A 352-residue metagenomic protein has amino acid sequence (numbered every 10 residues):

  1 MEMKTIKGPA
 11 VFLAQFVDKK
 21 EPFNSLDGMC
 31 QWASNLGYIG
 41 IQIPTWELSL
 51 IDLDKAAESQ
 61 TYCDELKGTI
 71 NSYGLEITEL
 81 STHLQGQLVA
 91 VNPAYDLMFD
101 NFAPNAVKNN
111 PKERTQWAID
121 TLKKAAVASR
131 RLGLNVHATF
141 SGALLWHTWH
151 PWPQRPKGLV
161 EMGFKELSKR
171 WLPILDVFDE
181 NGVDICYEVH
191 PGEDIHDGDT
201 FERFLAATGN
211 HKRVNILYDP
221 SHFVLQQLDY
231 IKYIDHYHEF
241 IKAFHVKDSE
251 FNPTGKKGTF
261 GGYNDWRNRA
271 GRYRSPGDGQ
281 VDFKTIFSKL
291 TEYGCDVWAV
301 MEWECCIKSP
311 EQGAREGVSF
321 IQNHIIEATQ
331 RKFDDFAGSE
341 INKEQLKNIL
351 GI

Functional and structural regions predicted by a protein language model:
K4-P9, A14, G40-I41, L80 (+3 more regions): Acidic/histidine-rich catalytic cores of soluble enzymes
V17, I51-A56, A106-Q116, E161 (+1 more regions): The substrate-binding groove and active-site-proximal loops of carbohydrate-active enzymes, especially glycoside
K20-A33, Q116-V127, L225-D235, F283-I286: Short, acidic/polar
F23, W32, S72, V89-N215 (+2 more regions): Active-site acidic/histidine proton-transfer and metal-coordination neighborhood in alpha/beta enzyme cores
L26-E47, L132-G133: Catalytic domains of carbohydrate-active enzymes, especially glycoside hydrolases
I43-K67, G86, S141-T148: Glycine-rich, proline-tolerant flexible connector loops at the mouths of alpha/beta enzymes
W298-C305: Short acidic/histidine-rich active-site segments
P310-F333, A337: C-terminal helical cap(s) of enzyme catalytic domains, especially alpha/beta-barrels
